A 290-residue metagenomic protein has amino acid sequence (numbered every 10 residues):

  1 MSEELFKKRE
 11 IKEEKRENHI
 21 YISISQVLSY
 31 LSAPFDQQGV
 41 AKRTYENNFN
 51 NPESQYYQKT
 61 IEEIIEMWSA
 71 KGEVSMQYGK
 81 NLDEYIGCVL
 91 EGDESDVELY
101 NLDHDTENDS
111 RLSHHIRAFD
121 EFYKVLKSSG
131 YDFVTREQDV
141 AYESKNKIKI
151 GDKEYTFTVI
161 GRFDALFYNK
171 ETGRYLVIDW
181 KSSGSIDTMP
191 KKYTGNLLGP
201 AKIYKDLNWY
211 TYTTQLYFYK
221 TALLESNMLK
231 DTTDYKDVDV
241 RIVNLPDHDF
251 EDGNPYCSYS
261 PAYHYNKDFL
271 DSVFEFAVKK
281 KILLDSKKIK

Functional and structural regions predicted by a protein language model:
M1-Y85: Charged, glycine-rich intrinsically disordered N-terminal tails and low-complexity linkers that flank
V27, L31, A41, Y45 (+5 more regions): Generic structural signal of hydrophobic/aromatic residues within well-ordered alpha-helices of folded domains
I64-E66, L197-K202: Short glycine/proline-rich turn/loop motifs
A70-G199: Catalytic cores of nuclease domains that cleave nucleic-acid phosphodiester backbones
N108-R111, H115, Y204-Y212: Residue-level preference for long, well-ordered alpha-helices that form the structural scaffold of enzyme catalytic
K205-T213, Y217-K290: Metal-dependent nuclease catalytic regions and adjoining charged, substrate-binding loops involved in nucleic-acid end
